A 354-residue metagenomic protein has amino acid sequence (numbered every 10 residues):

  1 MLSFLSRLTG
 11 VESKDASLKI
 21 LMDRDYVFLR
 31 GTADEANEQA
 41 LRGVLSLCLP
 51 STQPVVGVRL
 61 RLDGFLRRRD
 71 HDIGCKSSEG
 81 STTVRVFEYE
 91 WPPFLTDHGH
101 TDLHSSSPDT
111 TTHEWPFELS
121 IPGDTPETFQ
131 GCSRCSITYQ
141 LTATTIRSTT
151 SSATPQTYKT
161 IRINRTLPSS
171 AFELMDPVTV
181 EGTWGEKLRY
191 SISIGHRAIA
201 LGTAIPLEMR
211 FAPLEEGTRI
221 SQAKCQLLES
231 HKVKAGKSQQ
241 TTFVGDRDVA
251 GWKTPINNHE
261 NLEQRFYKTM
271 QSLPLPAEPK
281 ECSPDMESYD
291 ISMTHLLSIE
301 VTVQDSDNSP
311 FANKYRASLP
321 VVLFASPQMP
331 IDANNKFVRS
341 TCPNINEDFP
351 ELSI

Functional and structural regions predicted by a protein language model:
M1-I354: C-terminal beta-sandwich interaction modules and adjacent acidic, Ser/Thr/Pro/Gly-rich low-complexity tails used
